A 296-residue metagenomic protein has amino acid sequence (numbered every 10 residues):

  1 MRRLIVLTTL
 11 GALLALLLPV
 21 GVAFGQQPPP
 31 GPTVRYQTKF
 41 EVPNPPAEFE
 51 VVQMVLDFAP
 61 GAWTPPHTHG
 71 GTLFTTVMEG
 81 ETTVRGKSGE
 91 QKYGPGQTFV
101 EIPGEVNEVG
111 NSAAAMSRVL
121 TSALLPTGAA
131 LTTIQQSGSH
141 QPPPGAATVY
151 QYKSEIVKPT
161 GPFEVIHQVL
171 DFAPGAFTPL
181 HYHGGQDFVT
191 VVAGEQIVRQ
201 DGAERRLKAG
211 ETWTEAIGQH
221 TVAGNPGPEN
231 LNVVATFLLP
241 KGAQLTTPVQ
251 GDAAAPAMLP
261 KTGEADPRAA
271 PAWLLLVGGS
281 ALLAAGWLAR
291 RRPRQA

Functional and structural regions predicted by a protein language model:
R3-L7, P267-G278: Short, hydrophobic alpha-helical membrane anchors of single-pass surface/secreted proteins
L4, L17-V55, K92-P95, F99-I102 (+5 more regions): A short, N-terminal "cap"/entry segment at the start of jelly-roll beta-barrel domains of the cupin/DSBH fold
T8-P19, G278-A281: Bacterial N-terminal signal peptides
E48, D57-P60, G86-E105, F172-P174 (+1 more regions): Short acidic-glycine-tyrosine-enriched beta hairpin
G70-S88, H183-G202, E211: Glycine- and acidic-residue-biased ligand/ion/polar-headgroup-sensing regions
G104-A130, G218-Q244: Ligand-binding loop in jelly-roll beta-barrel domains
L239, P248-P267: C-terminal low-complexity, Ser/Thr- and acidic/Pro-rich disordered "stalk" regions positioned immediately N-terminal
L274-A296: C-terminal membrane-anchoring or membrane-association module
